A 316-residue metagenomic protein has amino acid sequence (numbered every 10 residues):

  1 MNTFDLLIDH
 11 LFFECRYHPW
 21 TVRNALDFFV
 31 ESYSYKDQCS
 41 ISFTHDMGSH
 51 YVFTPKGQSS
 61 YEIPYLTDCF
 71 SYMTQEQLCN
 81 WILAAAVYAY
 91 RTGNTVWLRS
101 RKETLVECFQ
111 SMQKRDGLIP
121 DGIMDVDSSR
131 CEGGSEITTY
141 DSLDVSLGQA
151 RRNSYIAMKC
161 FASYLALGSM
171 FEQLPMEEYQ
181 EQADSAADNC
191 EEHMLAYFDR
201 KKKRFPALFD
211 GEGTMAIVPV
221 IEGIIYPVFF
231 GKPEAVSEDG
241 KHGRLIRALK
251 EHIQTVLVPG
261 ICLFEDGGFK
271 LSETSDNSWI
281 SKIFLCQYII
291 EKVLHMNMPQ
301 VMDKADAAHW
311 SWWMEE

Functional and structural regions predicted by a protein language model:
M1-V126, G133-E136, R152-L167: Aromatic-rich carbohydrate-recognition surfaces in CAZymes
L7, S129, L143-S146: Intrinsically disordered, low-complexity regions of eukaryotic proteins
I8-W20, N80-W97, S111, K159-E177 (+2 more regions): Well-ordered alpha-helical scaffold segments within catalytic/enzyme domains
V22, V30, I41, V52 (+11 more regions): Extended aliphatic helical segments
L66, D141-A150: Short beta-alpha connecting loops at secondary-structure transitions that line or flank enzyme active sites
S111-D121, S128-Y140, L174-V218, P233-E316: Non-catalytic carbohydrate-binding regions of carbohydrate-active enzymes
